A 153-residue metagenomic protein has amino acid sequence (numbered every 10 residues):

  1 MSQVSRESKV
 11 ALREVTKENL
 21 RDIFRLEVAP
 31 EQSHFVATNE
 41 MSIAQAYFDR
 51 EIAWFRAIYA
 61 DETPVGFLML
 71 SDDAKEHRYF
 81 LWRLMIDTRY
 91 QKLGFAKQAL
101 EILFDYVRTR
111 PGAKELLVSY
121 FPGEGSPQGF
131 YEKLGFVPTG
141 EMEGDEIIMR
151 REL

Functional and structural regions predicted by a protein language model:
S2-Q3, E143-L153: Terminal substrate-recognition subdomain of acyl/acetyltransferases
R6-W82, D87-R89, L100, Y106 (+2 more regions): Acetyl-CoA-dependent GNAT
T63, D87-E101, P122-G129, K133: Conserved glycine-rich acetyl-CoA-binding loop
V107-S119: Conserved GNAT acetyl-CoA-binding A-motif
L117-Q128, G144-E146: Conserved beta-strand-loop-alpha-helix junction that forms the acyl-donor binding cleft
